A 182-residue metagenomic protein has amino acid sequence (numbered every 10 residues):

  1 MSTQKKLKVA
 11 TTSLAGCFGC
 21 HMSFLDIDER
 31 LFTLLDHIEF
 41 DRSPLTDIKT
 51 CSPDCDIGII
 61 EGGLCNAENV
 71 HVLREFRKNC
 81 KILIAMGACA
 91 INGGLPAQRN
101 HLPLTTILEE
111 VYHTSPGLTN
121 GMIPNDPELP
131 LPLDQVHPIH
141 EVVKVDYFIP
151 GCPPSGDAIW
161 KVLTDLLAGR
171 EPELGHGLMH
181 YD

Functional and structural regions predicted by a protein language model:
M1-D182: Iron-sulfur-associated redox domains of electron-transfer enzymes in respiratory and anaerobic energy metabolism
